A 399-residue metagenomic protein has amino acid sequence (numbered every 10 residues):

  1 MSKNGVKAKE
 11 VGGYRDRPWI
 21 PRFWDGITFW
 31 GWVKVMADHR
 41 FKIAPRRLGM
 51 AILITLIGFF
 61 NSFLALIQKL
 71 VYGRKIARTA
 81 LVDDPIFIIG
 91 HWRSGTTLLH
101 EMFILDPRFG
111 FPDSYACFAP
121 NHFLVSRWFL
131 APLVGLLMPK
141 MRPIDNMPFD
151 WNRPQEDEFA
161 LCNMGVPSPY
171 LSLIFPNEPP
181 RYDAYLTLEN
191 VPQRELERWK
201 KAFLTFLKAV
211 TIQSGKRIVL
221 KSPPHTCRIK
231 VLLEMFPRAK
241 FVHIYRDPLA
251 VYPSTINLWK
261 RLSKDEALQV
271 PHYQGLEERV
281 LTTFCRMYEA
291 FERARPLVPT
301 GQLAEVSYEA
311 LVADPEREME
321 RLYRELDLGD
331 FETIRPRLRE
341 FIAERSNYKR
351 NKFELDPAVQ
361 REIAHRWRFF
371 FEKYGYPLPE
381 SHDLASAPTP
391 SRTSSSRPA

Functional and structural regions predicted by a protein language model:
M1-S62, L66, I76, A184-E189 (+4 more regions): PAPS-dependent sulfotransferases, especially Golgi type II membrane carbohydrate sulfotransferases
L66-H91, C117-N121, S126-R127: N-terminal signal-anchor transmembrane helix
I88-L105: Glycine-rich phosphate-binding P-loop
I89-H91, V219-P223, Y308: Short His-Asn-centered micro-motif
L105-Y115: Post-Walker A helix-loop "phosphate-sensing" segment adjacent to the P-loop in P-loop NTPases
F118-I218: PAPS-dependent sulfation machinery
K221-S222, L232-N257, L322: Conserved phosphate-donor/acceptor-positioning beta-strand/loop module used by diverse small-molecule
T226-I229, L249-Y252, V312-P315: Flexible loop/turn segments at secondary-structure boundaries
